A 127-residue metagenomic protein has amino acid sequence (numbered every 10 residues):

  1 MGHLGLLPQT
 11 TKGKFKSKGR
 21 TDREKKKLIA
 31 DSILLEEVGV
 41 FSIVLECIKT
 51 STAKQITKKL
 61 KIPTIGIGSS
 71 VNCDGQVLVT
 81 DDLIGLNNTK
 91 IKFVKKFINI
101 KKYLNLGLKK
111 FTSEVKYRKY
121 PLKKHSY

Functional and structural regions predicted by a protein language model:
M1-I91, K95-I98, K102-Y127: Alpha/beta enzyme core
